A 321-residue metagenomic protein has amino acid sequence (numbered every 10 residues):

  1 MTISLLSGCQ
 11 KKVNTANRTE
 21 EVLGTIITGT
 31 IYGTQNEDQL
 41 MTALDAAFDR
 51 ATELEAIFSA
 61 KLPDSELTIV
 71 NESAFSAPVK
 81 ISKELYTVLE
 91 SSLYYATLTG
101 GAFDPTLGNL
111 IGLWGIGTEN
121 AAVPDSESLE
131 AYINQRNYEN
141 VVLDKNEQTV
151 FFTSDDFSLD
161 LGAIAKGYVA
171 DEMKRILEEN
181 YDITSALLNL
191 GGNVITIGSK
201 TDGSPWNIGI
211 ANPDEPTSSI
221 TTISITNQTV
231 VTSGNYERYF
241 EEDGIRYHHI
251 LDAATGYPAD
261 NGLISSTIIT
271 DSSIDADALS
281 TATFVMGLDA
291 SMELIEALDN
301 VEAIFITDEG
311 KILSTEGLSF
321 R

Functional and structural regions predicted by a protein language model:
T2-R321: Mature catalytic core of soluble alpha/beta enzymes
